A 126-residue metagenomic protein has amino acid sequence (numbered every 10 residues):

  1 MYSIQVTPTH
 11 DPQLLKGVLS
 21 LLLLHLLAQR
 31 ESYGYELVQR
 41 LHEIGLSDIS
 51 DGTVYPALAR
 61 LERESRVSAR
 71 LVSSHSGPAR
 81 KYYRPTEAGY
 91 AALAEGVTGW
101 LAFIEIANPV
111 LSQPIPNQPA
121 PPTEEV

Functional and structural regions predicted by a protein language model:
M1-L19, L26, A79, G96 (+1 more regions): Intrinsically disordered, low-complexity serine/threonine- and proline-rich regulatory segments
Y2-I4, A91-V126: Amphipathic alpha-helical dimerization/coiled-coil segments that flank or bridge DNA-binding/regulatory modules
D11-Y55: N-terminal helix-turn-helix DNA-binding core of bacterial DNA-binding proteins
A28, E64-S65, I115: Juxtamembrane/membrane-water interface recognition
Y55-E62: Short, hydrophobic-biased segments on the C-terminal half of alpha helices that form "recognition helices"
E62-G77, R84: Beta-hairpin "wing" of winged helix-turn-helix
H75, A79-V97: Basic, amphipathic "hinge/linker" alpha-helix immediately C-terminal to the N-terminal HTH DNA-binding motif
